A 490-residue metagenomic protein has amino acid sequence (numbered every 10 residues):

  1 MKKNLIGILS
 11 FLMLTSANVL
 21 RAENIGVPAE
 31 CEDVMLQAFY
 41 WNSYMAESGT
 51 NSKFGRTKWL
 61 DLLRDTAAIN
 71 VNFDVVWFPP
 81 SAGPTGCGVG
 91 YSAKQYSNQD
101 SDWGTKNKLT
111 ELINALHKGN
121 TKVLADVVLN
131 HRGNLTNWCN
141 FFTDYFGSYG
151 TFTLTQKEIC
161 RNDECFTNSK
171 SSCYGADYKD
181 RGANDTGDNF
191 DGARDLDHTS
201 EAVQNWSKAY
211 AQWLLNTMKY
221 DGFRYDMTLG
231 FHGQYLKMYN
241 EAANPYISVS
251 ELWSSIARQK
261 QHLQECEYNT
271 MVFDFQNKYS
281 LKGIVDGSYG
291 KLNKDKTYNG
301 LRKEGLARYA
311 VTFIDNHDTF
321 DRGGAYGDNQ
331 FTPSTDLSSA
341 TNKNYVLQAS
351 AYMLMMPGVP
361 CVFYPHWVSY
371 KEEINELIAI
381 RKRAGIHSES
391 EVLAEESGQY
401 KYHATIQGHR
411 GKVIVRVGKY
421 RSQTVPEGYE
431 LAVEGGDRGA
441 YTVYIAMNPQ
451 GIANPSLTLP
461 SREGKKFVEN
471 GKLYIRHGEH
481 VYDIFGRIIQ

Functional and structural regions predicted by a protein language model:
M1-N4: Positively charged n-region of N-terminal signal peptides that target proteins for export
G7-S16: Bacterial N-terminal signal peptides
N18-A22: Sec/Tat signal peptide C-region and signal peptidase I cleavage site
E23-F190, L229-S250, S255: Acidic/aromatic-lined carbohydrate-recognition and catalytic surfaces of CAZymes acting on diverse glycans
N24-W41, R64-N70, G88-Y91, S97 (+3 more regions): Active-site-proximal helices and loops of the catalytic beta/alpha 8
D195-Y210: Alpha-helical scaffold elements lining the catalytic groove of polysaccharide deacetylases
N448-L473: Residue-level detector of functionally pivotal "anchor" positions at catalytic/ligand-binding pockets or at interdomain
Y482-R487: Short, glycine-anchored, charge-dense loop/turn motifs used at functional sites
